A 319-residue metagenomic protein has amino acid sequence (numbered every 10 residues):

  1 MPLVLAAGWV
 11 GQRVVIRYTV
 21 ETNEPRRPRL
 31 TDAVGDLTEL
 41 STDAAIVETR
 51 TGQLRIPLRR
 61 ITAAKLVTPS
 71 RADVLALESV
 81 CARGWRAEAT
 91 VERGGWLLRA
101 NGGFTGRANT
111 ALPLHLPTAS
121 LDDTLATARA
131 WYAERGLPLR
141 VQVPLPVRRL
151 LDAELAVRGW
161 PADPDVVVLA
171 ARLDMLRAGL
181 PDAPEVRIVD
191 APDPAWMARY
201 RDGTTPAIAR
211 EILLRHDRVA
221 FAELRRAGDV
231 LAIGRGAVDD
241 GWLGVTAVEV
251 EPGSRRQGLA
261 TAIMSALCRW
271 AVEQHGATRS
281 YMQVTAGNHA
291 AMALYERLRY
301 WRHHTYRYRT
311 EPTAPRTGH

Functional and structural regions predicted by a protein language model:
M1-R13, N23-P25, T31, T38 (+2 more regions): N-terminal charged segments
M1-V15, A64, R71, R107-L112 (+4 more regions): Short amphipathic alpha-helix that is part of the acyltransferase structural core
A89-G94, A153-P161, P181-A183, D217-G234: Conserved beta-hairpin
L121-R129, A247-P252, R256-E273, M292-R297: Conserved acetyl-CoA-binding loop-helix of GNAT-fold acetyltransferases
R135-P144, A271-Q283: Conserved GNAT acetyl-CoA-binding A-motif
Q142-R149, P252, Y281-M292, R309-P315: Conserved beta-strand-loop-alpha-helix junction that forms the acyl-donor binding cleft
P146-P161, T261, A286-T305: Conserved active-site alpha-helix within GNAT-family acetyltransferase domains
E211-E249, G253: A conserved beta-strand-loop-helix scaffold within acyl/acetyltransferase catalytic domains
